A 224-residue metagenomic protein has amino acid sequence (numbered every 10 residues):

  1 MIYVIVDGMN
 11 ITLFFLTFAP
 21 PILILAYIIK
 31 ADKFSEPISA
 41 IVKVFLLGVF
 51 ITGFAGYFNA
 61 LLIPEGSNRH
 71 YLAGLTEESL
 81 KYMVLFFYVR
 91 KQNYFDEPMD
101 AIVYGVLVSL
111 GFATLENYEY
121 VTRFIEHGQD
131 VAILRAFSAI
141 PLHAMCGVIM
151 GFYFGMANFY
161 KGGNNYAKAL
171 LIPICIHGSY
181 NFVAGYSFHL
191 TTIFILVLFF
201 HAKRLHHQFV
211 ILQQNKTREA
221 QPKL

Functional and structural regions predicted by a protein language model:
M1-L224: Hydrophobic alpha-helical segments at protein termini of multi-pass membrane proteins
